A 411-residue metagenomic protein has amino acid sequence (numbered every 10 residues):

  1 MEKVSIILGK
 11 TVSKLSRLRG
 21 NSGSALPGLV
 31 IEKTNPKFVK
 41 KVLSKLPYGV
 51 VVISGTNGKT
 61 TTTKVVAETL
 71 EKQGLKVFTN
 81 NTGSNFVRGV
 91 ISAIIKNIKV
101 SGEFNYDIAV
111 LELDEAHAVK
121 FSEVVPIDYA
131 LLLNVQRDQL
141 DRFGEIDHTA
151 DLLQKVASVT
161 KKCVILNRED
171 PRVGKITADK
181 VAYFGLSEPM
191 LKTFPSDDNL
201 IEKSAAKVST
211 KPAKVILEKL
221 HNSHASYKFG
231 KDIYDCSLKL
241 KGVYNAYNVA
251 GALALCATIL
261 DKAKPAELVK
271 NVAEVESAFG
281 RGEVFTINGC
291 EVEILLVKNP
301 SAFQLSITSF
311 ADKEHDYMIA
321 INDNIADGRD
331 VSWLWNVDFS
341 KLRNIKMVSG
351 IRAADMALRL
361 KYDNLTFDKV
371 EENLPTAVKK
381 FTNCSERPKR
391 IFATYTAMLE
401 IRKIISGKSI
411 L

Functional and structural regions predicted by a protein language model:
M1-L26, A178-K180, A257-K264, K270-L411: ATP-dependent carboxylate-amine ligase
E2-A182: Phosphate-binding loop of NTP-binding sites
Y48, L132, Q136-C290: Acidic, Mg2+-coordinating active-site environments of NTP-dependent enzymes
N57-K59, S84-N85, D170-R172, Y244-N245 (+3 more regions): Gly/Ser/Thr-rich loops at beta-strand to alpha-helix junctions that form or flank small-molecule/cofactor-binding
T63-A67, L253, A357, R402: A generic structural signal for short, well-ordered alpha-helical segments in conserved domains
V66, L70, V90-I94, V249-I259 (+1 more regions): Buried hydrophobic packing segments
T82-N85, N134-D138, L186-M190, N322-N324 (+1 more regions): Short, acidic/turn-prone active-site loops that include or flank metal/cofactor- and phosphate-binding residues
K99-S101, K155-V156, I201-T210, T366-K369 (+1 more regions): A polyampholytic, Gly/Pro-enriched intrinsically disordered region
